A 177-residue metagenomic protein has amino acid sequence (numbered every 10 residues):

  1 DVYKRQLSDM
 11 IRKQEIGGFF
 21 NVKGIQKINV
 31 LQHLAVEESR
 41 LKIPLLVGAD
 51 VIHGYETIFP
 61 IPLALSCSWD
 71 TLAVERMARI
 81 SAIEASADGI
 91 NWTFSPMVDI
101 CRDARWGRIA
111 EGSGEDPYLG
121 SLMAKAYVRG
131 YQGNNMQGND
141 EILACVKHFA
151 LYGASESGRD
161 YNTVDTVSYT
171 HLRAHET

Functional and structural regions predicted by a protein language model:
D1-R173: Glycoside hydrolase catalytic-domain context in secreted enzymes
